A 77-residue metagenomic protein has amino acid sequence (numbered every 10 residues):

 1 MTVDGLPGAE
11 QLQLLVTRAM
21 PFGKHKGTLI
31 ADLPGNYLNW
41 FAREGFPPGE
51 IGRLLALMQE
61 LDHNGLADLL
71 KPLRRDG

Functional and structural regions predicted by a protein language model:
M1-G77: DEDD superfamily 3′-5′ metal-dependent exonuclease/proofreading module
